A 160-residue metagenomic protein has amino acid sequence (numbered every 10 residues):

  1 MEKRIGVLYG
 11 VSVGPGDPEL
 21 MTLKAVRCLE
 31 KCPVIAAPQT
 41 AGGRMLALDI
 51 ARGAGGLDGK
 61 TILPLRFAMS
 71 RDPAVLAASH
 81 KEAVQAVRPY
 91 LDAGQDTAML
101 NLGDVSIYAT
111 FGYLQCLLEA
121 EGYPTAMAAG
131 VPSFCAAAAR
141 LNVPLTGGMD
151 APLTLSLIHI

Functional and structural regions predicted by a protein language model:
M1-P18, L23-P124: Class I S-adenosyl-L-methionine
L8, P152-L153: A residue-level signal for beta-strand positions that form part of recognition/binding surfaces within mature
G42-R44, S70, P132-A136, T154: Short gly/pro/ser/thr-enriched loop/turn and capping motifs at secondary-structure boundaries
V105-I107, P132-F134, N142: Short, catalytically relevant binding-site loops at active-site mouths
L114, L118, F134-L141: Buried hydrophobic packing segments
P124-S133: A short glycine-rich beta-strand->turn/loop micro-motif centered on a GG-aromatic cluster
A138-P152: Anionic-ligand binding region
I158-I160: Conserved small/polar residues in nucleotide/adenosyl-binding loops
